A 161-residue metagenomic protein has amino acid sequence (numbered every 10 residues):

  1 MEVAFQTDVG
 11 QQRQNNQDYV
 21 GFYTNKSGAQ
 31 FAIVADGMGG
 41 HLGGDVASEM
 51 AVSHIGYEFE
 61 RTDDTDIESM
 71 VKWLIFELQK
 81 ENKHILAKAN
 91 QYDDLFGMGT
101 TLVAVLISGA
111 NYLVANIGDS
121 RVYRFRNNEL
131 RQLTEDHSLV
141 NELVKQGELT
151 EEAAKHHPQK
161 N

Functional and structural regions predicted by a protein language model:
M1-N161: PP2C/PPM-type serine/threonine phosphatase catalytic domain
